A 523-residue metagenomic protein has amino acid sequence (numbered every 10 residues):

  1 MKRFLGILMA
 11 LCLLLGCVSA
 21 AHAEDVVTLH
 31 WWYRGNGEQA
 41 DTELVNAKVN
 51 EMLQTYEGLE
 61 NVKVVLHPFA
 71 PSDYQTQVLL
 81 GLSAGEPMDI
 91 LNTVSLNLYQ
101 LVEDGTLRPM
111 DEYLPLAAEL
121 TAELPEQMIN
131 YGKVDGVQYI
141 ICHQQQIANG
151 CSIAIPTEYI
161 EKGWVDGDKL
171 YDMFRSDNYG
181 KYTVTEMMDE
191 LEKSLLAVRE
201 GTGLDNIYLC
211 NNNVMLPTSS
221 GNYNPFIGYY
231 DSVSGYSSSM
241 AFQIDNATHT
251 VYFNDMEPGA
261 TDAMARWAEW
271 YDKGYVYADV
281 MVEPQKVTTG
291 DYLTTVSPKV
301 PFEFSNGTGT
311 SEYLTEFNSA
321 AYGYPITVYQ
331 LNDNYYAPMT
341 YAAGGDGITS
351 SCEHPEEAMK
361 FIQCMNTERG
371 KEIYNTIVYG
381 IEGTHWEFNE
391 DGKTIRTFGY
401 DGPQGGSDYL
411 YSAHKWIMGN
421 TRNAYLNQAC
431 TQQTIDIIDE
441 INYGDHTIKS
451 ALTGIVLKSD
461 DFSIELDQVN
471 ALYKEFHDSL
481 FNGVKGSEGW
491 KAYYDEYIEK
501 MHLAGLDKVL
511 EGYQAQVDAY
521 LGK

Functional and structural regions predicted by a protein language model:
K2-A10: Sec-dependent signal peptide recognition, specifically the positively charged N-region followed immediately by
L13, C17, H22-K523: Extracytoplasmic/secretory soluble proteins
